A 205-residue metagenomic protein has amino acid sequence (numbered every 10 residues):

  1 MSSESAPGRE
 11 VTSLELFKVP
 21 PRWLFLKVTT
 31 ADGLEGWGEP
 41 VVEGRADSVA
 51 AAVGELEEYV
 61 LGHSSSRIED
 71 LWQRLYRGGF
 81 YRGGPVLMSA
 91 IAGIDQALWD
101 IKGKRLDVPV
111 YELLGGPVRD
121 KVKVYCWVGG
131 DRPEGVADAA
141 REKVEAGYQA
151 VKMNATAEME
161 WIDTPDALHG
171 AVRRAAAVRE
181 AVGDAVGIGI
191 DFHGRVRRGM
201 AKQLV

Functional and structural regions predicted by a protein language model:
M1-K27: Short, Gly/Pro- and small/polar-rich lid/capping loops
P7-E10, A52, R67, L71 (+8 more regions): General structural feature for long, well-ordered alpha-helical segments within catalytic domains of soluble enzymes
S13, T29-R105: Metal- or metallocofactor-binding catalytic centers and their adjacent structured scaffolds across diverse enzyme
K18, V42, A155: Residues that line or immediately flank small-molecule/substrate-binding pockets and catalytic motifs
K18-P20, D32, V118: Short loop/turn positions at the edges of beta-strands in beta-sheet-rich folds
D95-D131, G135: Glycine-rich, aromatic-flanked loop segments that form ligand/cofactor-binding clefts across common enzyme folds
K121-V205: Metal-dependent enolase-superfamily TIM-barrel catalytic cores that perform enediolate-based chemistry
